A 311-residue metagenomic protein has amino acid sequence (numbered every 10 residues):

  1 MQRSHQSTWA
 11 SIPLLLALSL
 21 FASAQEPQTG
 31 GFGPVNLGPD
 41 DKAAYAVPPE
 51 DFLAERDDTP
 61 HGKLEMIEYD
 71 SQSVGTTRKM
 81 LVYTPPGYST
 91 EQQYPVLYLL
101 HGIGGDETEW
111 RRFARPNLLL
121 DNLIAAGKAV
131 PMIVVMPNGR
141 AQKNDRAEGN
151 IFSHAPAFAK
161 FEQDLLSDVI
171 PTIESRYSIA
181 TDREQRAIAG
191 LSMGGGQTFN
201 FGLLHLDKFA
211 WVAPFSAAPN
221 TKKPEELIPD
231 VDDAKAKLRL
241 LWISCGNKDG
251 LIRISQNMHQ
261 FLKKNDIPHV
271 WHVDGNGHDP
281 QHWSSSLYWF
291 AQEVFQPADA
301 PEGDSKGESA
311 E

Functional and structural regions predicted by a protein language model:
M1-P13: Bacterial N-terminal signal peptides that target proteins for export
Q2-R3, A22, Y98: Intrinsic low-complexity/disordered segments
S11-F21: Bacterial N-terminal signal peptides
Q25-E311: Non-catalytic cap/lid and distal C-terminal segments of serine-dependent acyl enzymes
